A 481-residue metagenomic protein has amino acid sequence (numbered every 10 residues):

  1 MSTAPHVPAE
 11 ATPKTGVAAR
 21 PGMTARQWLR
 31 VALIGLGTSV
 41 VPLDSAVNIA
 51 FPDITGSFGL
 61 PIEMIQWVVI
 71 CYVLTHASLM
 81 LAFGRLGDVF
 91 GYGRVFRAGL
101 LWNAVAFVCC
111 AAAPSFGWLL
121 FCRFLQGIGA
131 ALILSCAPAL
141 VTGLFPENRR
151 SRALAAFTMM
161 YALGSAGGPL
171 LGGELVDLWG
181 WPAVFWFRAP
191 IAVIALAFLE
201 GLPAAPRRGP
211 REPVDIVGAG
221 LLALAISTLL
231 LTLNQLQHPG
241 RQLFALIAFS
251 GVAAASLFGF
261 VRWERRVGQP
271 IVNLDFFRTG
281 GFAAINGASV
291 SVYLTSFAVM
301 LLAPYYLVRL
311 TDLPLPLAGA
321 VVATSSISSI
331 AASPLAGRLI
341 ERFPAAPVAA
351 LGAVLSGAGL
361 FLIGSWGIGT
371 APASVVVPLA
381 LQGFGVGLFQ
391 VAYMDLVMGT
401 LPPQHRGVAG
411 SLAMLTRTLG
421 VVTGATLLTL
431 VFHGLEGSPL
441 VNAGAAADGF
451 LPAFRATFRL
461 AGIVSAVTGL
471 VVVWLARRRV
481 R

Functional and structural regions predicted by a protein language model:
M1-V41, G56: Cytosolic juxtamembrane N-terminal segment immediately preceding the first transmembrane helix of multi-pass
Q27-S39, N48-I49, I62, A183-W186 (+4 more regions): 12-transmembrane solute porter fold
V41, V69-Y72, H76, N103 (+10 more regions): Structural signature of transmembrane alpha-helices in multi-pass secondary transporters
A50-S78, T311, P316-A320: Extracellular/periplasmic helix-loop-helix junction of adjacent transmembrane segments in MFS-like secondary
I70-G84, L134-P138, A323-A336: Central cavity-lining transmembrane alpha-helices of secondary-active solute carriers, predominantly the Major
D88-V217, T429: Helix-loop-helix hairpins in multi-pass membrane proteins, especially solute transporters
A189-R207, A223-Q235, V252-V267, T468-A476: C-terminal membrane-cytosol helix-exit motif in multi-pass small-molecule transporters
